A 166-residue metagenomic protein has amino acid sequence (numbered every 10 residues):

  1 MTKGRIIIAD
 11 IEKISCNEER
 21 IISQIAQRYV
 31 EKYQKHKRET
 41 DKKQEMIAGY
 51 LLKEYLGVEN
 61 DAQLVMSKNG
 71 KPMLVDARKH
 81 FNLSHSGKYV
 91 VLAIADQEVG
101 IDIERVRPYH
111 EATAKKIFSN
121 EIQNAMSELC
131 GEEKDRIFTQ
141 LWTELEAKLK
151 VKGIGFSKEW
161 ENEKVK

Functional and structural regions predicted by a protein language model:
M1-K166: Core catalytic alpha/beta fold that binds nucleotide/phospho-ligands
